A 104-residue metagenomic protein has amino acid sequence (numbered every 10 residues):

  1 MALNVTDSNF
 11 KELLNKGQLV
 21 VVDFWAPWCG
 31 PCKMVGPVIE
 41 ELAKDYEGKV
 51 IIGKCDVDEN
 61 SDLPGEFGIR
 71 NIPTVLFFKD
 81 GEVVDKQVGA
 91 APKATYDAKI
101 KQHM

Functional and structural regions predicted by a protein language model:
M1-I51, D58-M104: Proteins that catalyze or organize thiol-disulfide redox chemistry and the adjacent proteostasis machinery handling
